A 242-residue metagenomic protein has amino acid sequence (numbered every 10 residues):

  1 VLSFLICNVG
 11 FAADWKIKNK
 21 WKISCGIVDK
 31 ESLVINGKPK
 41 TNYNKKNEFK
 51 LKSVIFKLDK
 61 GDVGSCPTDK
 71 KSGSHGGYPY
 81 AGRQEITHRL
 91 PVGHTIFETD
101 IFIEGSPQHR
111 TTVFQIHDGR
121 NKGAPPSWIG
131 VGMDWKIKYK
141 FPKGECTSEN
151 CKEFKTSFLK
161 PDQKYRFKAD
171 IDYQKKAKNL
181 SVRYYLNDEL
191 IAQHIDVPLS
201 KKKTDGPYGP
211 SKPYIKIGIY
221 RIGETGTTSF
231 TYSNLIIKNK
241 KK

Functional and structural regions predicted by a protein language model:
V1-N8: Bacterial N-terminal signal peptides
G10-A12: Boundary at the C-terminal end of the N-terminal hydrophobic targeting segment
W15, N19-C66: Extracellular glycan-recognition surfaces and repeat-rich motifs
W15-K20, P91-H94, S200-K242: Ligand-recognition surfaces built from glycine- and aromatic
K50-Y139, N239: Secretory/extracellular carbohydrate-interaction modules and structurally similar beta-sandwich "look-alikes"
T99, R166-P198: Carbohydrate-binding surfaces in secreted/extracellular proteins
G123-P125, T147-E153, E189-I195: Surface-exposed loop/edge segments in extracytoplasmic proteins
F141-K168: Short, aromatic/His-centered strand-loop micro-motif at the edge of beta-sheets
